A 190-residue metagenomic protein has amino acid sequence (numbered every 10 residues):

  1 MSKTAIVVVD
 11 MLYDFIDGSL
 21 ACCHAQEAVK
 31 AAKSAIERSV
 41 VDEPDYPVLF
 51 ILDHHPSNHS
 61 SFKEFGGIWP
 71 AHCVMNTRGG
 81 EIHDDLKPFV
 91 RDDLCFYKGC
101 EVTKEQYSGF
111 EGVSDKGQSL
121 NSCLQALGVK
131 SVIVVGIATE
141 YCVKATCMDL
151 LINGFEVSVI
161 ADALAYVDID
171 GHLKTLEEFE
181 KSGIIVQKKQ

Functional and structural regions predicted by a protein language model:
M1-C100, F155-E156, V167-K189: Active-site acidic carboxylates
V9, D53, I137-T139, D162: Cofactor-binding loop segments of dinucleotide-utilizing enzymes, especially the Rossmann-like FAD- and NAD(P)+-binding
H24-A25, V135-E140: Short, glycine-rich nucleotide/cofactor-binding loops
K33-R38, Y141-I152: Histidine-anchored nucleotide/phosphate-binding helix
S61-F62, Q106-G109, A145, D170-G171: Short, well-ordered secondary-structure micro-motifs
H83-I137: Internal catalytic-core helix/loop-beta-alpha segment that presents or stabilizes conserved functional determinants
I133-G136, F155-I169: A short glycine-rich beta-strand->turn/loop micro-motif centered on a GG-aromatic cluster
